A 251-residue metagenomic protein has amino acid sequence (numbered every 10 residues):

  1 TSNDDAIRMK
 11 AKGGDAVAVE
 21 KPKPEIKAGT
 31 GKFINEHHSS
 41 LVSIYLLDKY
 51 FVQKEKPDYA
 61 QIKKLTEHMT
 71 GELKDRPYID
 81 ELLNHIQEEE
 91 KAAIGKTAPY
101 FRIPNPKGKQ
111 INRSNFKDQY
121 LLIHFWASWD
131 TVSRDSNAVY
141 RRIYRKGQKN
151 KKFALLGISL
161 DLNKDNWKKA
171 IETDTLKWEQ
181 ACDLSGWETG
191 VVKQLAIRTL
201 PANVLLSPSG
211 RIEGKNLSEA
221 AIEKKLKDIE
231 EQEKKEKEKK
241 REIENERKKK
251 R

Functional and structural regions predicted by a protein language model:
T1-F33: A non-transmembrane, solvent-exposed segment enriched in polar/low-complexity residues
I26, A60-H68, T97-R102: Alpha-helical repeat scaffolds
H38-V52, D80: Amphipathic alpha-helical repeat scaffolds of TPR domains
D80-R113, K225-Q232: N-terminal "domain-start" segment that seeds a small globular fold
K117-D118, F125-R142: Conserved redox-active cysteine motifs that mediate thiol-disulfide chemistry, especially di-cysteine Cys-X(1-2)-Cys
R134-D174, G186-K193: Structural microenvironment flanking redox-active thiols in thiol-disulfide oxidoreductases
L176, D183-E231: Thiol/disulfide oxidoreductase modules built on the thioredoxin-like
S218, K227-R251: Sec-dependent signal peptide cleavage junction
